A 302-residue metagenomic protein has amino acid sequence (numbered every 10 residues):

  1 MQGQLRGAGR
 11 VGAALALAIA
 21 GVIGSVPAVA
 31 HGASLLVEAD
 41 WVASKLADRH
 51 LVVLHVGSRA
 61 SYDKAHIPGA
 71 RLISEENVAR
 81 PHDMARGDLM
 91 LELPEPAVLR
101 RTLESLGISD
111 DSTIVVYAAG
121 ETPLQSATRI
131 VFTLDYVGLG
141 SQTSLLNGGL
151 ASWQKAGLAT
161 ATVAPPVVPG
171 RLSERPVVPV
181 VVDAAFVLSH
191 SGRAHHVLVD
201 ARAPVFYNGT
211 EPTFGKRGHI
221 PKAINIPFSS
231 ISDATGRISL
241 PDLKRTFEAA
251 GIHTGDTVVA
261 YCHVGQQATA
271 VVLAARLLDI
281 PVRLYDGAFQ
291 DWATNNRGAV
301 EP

Functional and structural regions predicted by a protein language model:
Q2-L15, G265: Bacterial N-terminal signal peptides that target proteins for export
G12-S25: Bacterial N-terminal signal peptides
P27-K64, L150-F214: Flexible, polar/low-complexity N-terminal or interdomain linker segments that lie immediately upstream of folded
G32, D83-M90, V116-T122, E174-R175 (+1 more regions): Second-shell loop/turn segments in exported
G57-L99: N-terminal carbohydrate-binding/catalytic regions of secreted carbohydrate-active enzymes
H82-D110, F228-T257: Helix-loop module immediately N-terminal to the HCX5R catalytic loop in PTP-like cysteine phosphatase domains
L93-F186, E211, Q267-R283, G287-A288: Thiolate-centered catalytic microenvironments shared by cysteine-dependent enzyme domains
L243-A250, G255-P302: C-terminal soluble interaction/assembly domains
